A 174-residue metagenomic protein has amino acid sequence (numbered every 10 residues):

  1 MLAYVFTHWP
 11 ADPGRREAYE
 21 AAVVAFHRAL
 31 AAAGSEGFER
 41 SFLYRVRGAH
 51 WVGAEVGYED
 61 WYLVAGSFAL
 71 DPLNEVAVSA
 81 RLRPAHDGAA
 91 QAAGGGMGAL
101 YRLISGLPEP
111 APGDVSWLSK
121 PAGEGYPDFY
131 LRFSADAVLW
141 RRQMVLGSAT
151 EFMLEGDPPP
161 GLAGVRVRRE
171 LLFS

Functional and structural regions predicted by a protein language model:
M1-S174: Macromolecular interaction modules
